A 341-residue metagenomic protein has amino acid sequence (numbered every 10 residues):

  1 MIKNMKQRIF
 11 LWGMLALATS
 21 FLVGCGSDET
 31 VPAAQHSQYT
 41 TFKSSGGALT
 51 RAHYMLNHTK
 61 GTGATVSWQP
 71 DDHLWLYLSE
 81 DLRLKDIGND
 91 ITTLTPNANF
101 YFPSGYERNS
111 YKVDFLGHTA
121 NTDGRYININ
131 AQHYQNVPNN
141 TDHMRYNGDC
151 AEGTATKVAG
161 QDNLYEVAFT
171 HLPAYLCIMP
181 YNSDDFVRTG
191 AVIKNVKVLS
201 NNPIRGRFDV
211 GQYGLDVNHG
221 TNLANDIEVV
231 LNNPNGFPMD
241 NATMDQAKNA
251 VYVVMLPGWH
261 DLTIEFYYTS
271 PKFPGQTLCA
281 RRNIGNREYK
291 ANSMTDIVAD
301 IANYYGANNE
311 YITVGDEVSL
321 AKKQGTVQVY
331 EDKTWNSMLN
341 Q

Functional and structural regions predicted by a protein language model:
I2, K6-L15, L22-Q341: Sec-type signal peptide cleavage vicinity
